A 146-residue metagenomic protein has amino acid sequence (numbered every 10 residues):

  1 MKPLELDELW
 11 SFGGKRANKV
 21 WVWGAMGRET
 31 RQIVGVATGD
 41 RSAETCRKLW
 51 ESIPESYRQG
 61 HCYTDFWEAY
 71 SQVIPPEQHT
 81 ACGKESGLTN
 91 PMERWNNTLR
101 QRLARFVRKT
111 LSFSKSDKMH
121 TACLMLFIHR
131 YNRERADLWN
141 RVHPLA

Functional and structural regions predicted by a protein language model:
M1-A146: Residue-level recognition of single "structural anchor" positions that define or cap local secondary structure
